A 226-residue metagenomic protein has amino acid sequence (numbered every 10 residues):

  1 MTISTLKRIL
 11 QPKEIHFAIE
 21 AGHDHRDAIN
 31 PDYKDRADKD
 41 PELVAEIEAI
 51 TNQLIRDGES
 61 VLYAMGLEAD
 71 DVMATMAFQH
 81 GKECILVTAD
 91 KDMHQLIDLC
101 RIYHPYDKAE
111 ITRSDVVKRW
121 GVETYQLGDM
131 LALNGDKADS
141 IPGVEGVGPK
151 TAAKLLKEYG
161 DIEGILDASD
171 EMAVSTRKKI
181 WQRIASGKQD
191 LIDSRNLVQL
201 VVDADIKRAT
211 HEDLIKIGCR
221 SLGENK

Functional and structural regions predicted by a protein language model:
M1-V87, M93-E110, I192-D193, Q199-G218: Noncatalytic, basic helical substrate-engagement surface that gates or grips nucleic-acid strands
S4, I9-H16, D38, E48 (+2 more regions): Non-catalytic nucleic-acid-binding/docking modules located in mid-to-C-terminal regions of nucleic-acid enzymes
T88-A89, K157: A conserved hydrophobic position in a structured secondary element of the catalytic/binding core that shapes
K91-D92, K150: Acidic, divalent-metal-coordinating active-site segment for phosphoryl/phosphodiester hydrolysis, typified by short
